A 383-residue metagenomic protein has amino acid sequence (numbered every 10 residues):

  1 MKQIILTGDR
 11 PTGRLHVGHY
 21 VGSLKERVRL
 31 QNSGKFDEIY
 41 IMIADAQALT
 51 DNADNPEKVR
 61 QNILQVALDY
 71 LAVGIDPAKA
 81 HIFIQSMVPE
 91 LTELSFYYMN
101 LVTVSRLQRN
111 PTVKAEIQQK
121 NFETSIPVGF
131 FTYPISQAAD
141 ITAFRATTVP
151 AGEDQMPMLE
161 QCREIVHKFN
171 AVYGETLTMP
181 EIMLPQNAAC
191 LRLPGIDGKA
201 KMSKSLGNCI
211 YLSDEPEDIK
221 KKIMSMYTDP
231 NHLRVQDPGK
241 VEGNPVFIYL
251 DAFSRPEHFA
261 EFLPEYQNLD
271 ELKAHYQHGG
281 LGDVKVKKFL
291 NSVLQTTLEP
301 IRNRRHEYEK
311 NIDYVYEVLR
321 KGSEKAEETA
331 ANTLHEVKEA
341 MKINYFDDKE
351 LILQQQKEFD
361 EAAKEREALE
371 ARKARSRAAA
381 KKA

Functional and structural regions predicted by a protein language model:
M1-K2, D313: A short, charged/proline- and glycine-enriched loop that marks the coil->beta-strand transition at the N-terminal
K2-A139, E257, T296, H306 (+2 more regions): N-terminal Rossmann-like or analogous alpha/beta NTP/dinucleotide-binding catalytic cores that position adenine
R10, Q47-A48, F144-V149, G207 (+1 more regions): A broad detector of the eukaryotic-type serine/threonine protein kinase catalytic domain
L15-L24, I39-Y40, D45, D54-V59 (+7 more regions): Structured ligand/cofactor/substrate-binding pocket environments in proteins
Y20, D54, V88, T103 (+10 more regions): Short capping/connector residues at structural and topological boundaries
F83, V149, L351: Residue-level "edge-of-site" marker
P157, R163-A383: Conserved nucleotide- and phosphate/pyrophosphate-binding catalytic cores in adenylate/nucleotidyl-handling enzymes
